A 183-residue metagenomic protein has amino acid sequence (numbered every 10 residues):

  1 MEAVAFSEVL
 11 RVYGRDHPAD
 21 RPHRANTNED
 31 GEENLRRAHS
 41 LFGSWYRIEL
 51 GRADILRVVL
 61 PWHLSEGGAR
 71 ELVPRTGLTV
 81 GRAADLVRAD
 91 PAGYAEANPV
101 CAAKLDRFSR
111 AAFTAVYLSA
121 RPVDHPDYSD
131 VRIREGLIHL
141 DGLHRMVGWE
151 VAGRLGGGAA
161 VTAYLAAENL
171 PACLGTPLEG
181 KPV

Functional and structural regions predicted by a protein language model:
M1-A25: Intrinsically disordered, low-structural-confidence terminal and linker regions
E2, D16, N28-L50, L56 (+3 more regions): Short alpha-helix boundary/capping and kink motifs at helix termini
Y128, W149-V151, L174-P177: A short acidic (Asp/Glu
I133-V151: A sequence-level detector for short glycine-anchored, His/Arg-bearing signature motifs that mark catalytic or binding
E135-I138, G158-A160, K181-V183: Short, low-complexity, polar/charged sequence segments that are solvent-exposed and flexible
L143-H144, T162-L170: C-terminal or internal capping secondary-structure element at the end of a domain, subdomain, or sheet
L155-T162, P171-C173: Short glycine/proline-enriched turn or capping motifs at secondary-structure junctions
N169-V183: Amphipathic, charge-rich alpha-helical segments that serve as recognition/docking helices
